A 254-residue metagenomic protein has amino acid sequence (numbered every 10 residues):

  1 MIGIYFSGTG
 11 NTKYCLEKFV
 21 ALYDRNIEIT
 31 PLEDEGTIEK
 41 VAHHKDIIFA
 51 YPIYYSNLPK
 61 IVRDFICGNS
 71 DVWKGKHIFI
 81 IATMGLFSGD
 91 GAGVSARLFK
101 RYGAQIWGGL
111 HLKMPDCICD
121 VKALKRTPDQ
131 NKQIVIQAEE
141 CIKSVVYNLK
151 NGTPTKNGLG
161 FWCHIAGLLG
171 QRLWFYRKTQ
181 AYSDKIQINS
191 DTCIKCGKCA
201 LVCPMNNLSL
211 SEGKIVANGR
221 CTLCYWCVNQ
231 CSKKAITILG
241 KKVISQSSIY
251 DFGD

Functional and structural regions predicted by a protein language model:
I2-G3, S7-C15, F19-E33, T37 (+5 more regions): FMN-binding flavodoxin-like domain, especially the glycine-rich phosphate-binding loop
H164-D184, K195-L210: Short, charged low-complexity linear segments at domain edges
I188-N189, I194, K198-T222, W226-I244: Iron-sulfur cluster-binding cysteine motifs and their immediate structural context in ferredoxin-like electron-transfer
